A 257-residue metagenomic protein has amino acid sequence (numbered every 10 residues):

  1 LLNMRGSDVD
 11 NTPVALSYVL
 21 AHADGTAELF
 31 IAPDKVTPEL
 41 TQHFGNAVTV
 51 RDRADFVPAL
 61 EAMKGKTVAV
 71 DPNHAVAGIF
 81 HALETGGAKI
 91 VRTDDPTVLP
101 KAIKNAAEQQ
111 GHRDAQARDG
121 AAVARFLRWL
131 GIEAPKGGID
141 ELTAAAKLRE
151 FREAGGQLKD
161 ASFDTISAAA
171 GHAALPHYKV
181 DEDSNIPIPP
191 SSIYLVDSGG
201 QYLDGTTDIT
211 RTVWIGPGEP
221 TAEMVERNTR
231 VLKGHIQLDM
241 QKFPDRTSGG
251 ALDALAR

Functional and structural regions predicted by a protein language model:
L1-R257: Active-site neighborhoods and metal-handling regions in enzymes and metal-associated proteins
